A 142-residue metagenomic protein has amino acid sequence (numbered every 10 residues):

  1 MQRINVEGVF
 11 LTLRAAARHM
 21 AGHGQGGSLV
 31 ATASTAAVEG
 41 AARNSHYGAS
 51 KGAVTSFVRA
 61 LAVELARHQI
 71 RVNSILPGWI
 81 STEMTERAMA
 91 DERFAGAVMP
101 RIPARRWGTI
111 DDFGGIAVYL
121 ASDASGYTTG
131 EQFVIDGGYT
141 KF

Functional and structural regions predicted by a protein language model:
M1-L11, V30, Y47, V54 (+1 more regions): Catalytic Tyr-X3-Lys loop
L13, S50, V58: Active-site helix of classical SDR
R18, V63-R67, G126: Alpha-helical segment proximal to the catalytic Tyr-Lys
S34: Residue(s) in the substrate-gating loop at a strand-loop-helix junction that position the organic substrate next
E39, V118, T129-F142: Short C-terminal tail/terminal secondary-structure segment of NAD(P)H-dependent dehydrogenase/reductase domains
E39-S45, R67-H68, R105-R106, D123: Active-site loop immediately N-terminal to the catalytic Tyr-X3-Lys motif of short-chain dehydrogenase/reductase
L76-R87: Short, flexible catalytic-loop segment of classical short-chain dehydrogenase/reductase
I102-F113, A124: A conserved structural motif in NAD(P)-dependent oxidoreductases
